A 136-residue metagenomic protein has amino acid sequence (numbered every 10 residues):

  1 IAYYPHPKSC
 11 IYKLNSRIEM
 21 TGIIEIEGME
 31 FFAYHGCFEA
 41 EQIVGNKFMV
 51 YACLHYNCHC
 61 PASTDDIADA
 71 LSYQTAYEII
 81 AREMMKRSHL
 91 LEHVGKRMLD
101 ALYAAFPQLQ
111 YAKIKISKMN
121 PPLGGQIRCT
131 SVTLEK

Functional and structural regions predicted by a protein language model:
R17-K136: N-terminal, polar/charged subdomain of small-to-medium soluble alpha/beta proteins
